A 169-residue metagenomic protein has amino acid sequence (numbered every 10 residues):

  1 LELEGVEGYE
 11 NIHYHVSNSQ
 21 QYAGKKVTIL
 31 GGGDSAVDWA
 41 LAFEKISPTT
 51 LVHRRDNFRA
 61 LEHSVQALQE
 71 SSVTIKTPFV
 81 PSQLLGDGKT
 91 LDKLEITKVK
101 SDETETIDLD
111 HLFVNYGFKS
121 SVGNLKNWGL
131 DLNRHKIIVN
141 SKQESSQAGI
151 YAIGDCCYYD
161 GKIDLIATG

Functional and structural regions predicted by a protein language model:
E2-E7, Q66-Q69: Short, conserved catalytic or adaptor-binding loops enriched in Gly and charged residues
E4-A23, N115-T168: FAD-site-proximal beta/loop scaffold in flavoenzymes
K25, G31-G33: Glycine-rich Rossmann-fold phosphate-binding loop(s) that bind the pyrophosphate of adenine dinucleotide cofactors
G33-S35, C157: Residue-level detector of alpha-helix initiation sites
E44-S141: A Rossmann-like FAD-binding core segment of flavoenzymes
